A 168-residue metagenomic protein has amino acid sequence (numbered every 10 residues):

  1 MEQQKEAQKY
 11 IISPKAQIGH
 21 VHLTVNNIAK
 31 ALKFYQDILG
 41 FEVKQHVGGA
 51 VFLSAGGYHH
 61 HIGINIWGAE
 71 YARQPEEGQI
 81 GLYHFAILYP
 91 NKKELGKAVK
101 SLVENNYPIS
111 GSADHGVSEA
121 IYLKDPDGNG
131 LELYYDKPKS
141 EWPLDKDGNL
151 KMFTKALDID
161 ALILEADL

Functional and structural regions predicted by a protein language model:
M1-I12, V99-L168: Vicinal oxygen chelate
K9-H22, G48-F52: Hydrophobic, helix-prone linear segments
Q17-N26, R73-S101, E119-N129: Vicinal oxygen chelate
V25-N27, G57, H115-V117: Conserved beta-strand-loop-alpha-helix junction that forms the acyl-donor binding cleft
N27-E42, S101: Amphipathic alpha-helical segments
G40-Q45, I109-S112: Short secondary-structure junctions
E42-Q79, G130-K137: Conserved short beta-strand elements that form part of the metal-binding/catalytic scaffold of enzyme active sites
